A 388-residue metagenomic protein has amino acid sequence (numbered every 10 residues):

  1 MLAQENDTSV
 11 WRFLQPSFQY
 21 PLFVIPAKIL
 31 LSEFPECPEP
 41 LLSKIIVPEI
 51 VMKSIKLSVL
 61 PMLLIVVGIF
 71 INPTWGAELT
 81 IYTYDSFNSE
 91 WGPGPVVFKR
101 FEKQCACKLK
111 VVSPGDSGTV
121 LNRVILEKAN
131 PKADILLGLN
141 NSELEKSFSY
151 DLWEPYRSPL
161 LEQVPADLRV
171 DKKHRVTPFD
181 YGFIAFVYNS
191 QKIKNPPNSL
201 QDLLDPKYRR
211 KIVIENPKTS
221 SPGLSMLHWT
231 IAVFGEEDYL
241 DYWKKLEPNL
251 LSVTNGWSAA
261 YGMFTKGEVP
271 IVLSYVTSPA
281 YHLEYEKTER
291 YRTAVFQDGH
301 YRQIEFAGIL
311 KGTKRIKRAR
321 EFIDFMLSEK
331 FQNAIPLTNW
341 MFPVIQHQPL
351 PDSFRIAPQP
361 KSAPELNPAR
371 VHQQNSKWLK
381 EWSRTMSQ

Functional and structural regions predicted by a protein language model:
L60-F70: Bacterial N-terminal signal peptides
Y82-G94, G115-T119, P131-V269: Extracytoplasmic ligand-binding site segments that recognize negatively charged/polar headgroups
P95-V111: Short alpha-helix C-terminal cap/hinge motif
S142-K146, T265, V269-R290, N339: A ligand-binding cleft/hinge motif common to bilobed small-molecule-binding domains
Q163-L168, G182, Y242-E247, V253-T254 (+2 more regions): Periplasmic-binding protein-like
A185-K192, Q303-R315, A334: A bilobed periplasmic-binding-protein/Venus flytrap-type ligand-binding module shared by bacterial periplasmic
L310-L366: Mature extracytoplasmic/periplasmic domains
D352-Q388: Extracellular/periplasmic bilobal clamshell ligand-binding domains
